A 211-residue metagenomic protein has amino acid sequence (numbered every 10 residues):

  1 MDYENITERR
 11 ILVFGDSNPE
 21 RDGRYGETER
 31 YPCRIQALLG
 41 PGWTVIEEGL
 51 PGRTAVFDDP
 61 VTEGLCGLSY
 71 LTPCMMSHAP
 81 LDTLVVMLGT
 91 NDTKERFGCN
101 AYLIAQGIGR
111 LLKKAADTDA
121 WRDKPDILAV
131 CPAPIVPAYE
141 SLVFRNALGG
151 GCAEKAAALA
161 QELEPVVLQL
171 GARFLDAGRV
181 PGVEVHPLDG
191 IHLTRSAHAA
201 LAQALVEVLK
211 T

Functional and structural regions predicted by a protein language model:
M1-E63, P73-H78, L84, L168 (+1 more regions): Serine-esterase "nucleophile elbow" of acetyl-processing enzymes
N5-T7, P41, L65-T211: Alpha-helical cap/lid subdomain in secreted, periplasmic, or secretory-pathway luminal O-acyl-processing enzymes
